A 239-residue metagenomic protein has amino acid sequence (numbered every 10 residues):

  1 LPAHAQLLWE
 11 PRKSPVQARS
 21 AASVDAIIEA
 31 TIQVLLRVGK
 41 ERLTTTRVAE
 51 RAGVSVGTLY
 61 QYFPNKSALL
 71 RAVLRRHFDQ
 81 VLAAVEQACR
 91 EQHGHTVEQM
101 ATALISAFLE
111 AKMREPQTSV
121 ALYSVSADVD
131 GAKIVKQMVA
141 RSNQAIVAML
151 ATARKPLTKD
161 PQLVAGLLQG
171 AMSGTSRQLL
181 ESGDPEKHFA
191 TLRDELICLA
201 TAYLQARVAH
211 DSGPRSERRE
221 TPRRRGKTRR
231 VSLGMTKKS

Functional and structural regions predicted by a protein language model:
L1-A22, Q33, V208-D211, R218 (+2 more regions): N-terminal intrinsically disordered/low-complexity leader segments
S23-A30, S142, V164: N-terminal positioning helix adjacent to the helix-turn-helix/winged-helix DNA-binding module
A26, A30, V34-A68, A72: Helix-turn-helix
T44, V120-Y123, T158, H188: Short, hydrophobic secondary-structure boundary micro-motifs
R76-V85, Q99-S106, E110-Q117, V129-R154 (+4 more regions): Amphipathic alpha-helical packing segments from all-alpha helical-bundle domains
V85-H93, S119-S126, A153, L179-G183: Secondary-structure edge/capping motif, primarily at the C-terminal ends of alpha-helices and the immediately following
T118, A148-M149, Q169-K187, T201-H210: Amphipathic C-terminal alpha-helical segment
